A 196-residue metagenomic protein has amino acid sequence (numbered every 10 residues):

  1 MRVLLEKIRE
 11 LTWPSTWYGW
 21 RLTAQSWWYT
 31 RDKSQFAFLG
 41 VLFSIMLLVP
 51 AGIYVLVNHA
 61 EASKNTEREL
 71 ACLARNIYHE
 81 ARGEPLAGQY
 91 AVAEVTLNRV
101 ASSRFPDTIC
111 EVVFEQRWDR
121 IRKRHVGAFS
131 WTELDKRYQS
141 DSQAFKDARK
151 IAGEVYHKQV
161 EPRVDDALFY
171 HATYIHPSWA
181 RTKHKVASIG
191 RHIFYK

Functional and structural regions predicted by a protein language model:
R2-G40, P50-K196: Bacterial extracytoplasmic/cell-wall-associated proteins, especially those involved in peptidoglycan
M46-L48: Single-pass alpha-helical transmembrane signal-anchor segments in small membrane proteins across taxa
